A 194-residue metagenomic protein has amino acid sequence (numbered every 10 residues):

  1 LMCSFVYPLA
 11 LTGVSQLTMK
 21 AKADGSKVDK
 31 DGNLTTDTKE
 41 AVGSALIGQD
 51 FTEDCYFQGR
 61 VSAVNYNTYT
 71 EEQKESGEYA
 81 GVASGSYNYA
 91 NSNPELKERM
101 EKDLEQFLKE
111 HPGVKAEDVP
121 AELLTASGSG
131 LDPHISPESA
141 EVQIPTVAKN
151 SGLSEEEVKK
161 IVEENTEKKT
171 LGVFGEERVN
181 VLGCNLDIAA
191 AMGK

Functional and structural regions predicted by a protein language model:
C3-S4, L11, S15-N150, T166-K169: Flexible, solvent-exposed loop/hinge segments and secondary-structure transition points
A140-K194: Extracytoplasmic/periplasmic C-terminal soluble domains
